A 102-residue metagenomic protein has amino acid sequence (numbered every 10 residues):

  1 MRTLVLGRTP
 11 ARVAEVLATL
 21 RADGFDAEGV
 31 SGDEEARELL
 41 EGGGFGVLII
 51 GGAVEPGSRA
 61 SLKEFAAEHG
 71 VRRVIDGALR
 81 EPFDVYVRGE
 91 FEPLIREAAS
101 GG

Functional and structural regions predicted by a protein language model:
M1-T9, L48: Conserved acidic segment of CheY-like receiver
G7, S31, G52-A53, A78: Conserved residues at beta->alpha junctions
A11, E35, P56-G57, P82: Short alpha-helical
V16-L17: Short hydrophobic helical patches associated with two-component signaling proteins
G24-G32: Short hydrophobic/Thr-rich beta-strand motif most characteristic of the beta2 strand and flanking loop of CheY-like
S31-F45: Acidic, metal-coordinating helix/loop segments flanking the phosphotransfer/catalytic sites of two-component signaling
I50-F65: Conserved phosphotransfer microenvironments
F65-G102: Ser/Thr/Gly-rich flexible loops in soluble cytosolic domains mediating phosphotransfer, phosphorylation
